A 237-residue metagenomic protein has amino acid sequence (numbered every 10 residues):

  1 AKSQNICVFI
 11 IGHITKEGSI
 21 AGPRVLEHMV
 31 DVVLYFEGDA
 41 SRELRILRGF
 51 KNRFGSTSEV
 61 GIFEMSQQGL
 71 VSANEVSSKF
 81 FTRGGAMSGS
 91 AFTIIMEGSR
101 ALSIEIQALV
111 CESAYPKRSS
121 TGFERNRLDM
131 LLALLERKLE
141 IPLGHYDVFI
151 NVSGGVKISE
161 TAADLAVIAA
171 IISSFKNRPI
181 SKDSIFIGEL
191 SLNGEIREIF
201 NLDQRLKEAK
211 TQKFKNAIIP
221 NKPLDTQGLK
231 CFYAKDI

Functional and structural regions predicted by a protein language model:
A1-R24, H28-I237: Peripheral, non-AAA+ core regions of ATP-driven protein-machinery
